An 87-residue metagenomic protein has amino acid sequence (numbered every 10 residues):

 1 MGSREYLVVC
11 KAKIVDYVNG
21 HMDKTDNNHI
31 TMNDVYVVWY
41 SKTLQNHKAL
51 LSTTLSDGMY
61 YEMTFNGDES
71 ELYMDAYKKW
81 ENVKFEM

Functional and structural regions predicted by a protein language model:
M1-M22: N-terminal trafficking/processing presequences and adjacent post-cleavage segments of proteins routed to secretion
I14-V15, T25, H47-K48, F85: Amphipathic alpha-helical interaction segments
V18-Y36: Central antiparallel beta-sheet cores of small beta-barrel/beta-sandwich binding domains
D34-E71: Amphipathic, interaction-prone secondary-structure segments
E69-M87: A short, surface-exposed interaction/processing loop segment used at functional sites
